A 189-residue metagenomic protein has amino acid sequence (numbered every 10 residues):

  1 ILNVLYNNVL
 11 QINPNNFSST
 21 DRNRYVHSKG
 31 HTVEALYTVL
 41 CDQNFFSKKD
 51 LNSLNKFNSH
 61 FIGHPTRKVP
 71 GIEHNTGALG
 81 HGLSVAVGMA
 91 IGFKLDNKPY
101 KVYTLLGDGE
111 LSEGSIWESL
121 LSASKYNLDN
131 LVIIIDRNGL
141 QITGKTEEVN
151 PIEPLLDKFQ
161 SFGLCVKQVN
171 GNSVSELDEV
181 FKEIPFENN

Functional and structural regions predicted by a protein language model:
L2-K125: Cofactor-binding active-site loop characterized by glycine-rich and histidine/acidic residues
K56-K68, M89-I91, L95-Y100, L120-N189: Thiamine diphosphate
